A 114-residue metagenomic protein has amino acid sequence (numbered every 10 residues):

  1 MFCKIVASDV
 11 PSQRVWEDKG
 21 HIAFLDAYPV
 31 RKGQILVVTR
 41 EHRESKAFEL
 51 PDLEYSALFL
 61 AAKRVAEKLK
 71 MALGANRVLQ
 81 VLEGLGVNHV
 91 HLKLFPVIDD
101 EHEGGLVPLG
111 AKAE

Functional and structural regions predicted by a protein language model:
M1-E114: HIT superfamily nucleotide-processing domains
